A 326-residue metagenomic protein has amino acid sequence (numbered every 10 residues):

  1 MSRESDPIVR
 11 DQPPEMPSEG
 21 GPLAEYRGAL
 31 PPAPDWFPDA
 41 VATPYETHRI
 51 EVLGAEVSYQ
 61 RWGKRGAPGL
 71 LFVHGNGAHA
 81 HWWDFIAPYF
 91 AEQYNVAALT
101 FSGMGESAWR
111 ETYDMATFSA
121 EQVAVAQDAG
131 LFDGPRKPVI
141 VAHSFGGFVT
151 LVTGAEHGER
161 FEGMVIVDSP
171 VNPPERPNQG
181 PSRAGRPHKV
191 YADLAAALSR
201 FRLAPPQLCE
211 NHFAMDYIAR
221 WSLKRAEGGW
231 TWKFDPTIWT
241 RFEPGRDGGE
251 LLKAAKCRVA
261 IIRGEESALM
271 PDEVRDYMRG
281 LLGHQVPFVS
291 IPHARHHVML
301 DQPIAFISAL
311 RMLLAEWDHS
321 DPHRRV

Functional and structural regions predicted by a protein language model:
M1-L70, E92-N95, G130-G134, P287 (+1 more regions): Alpha/beta-hydrolase fold catalytic core
A40, I50-W62, A97-V141, S308: Active-site loop/oxyanion-hole signature of alpha/beta-hydrolase fold enzymes
A55-A108: Conserved HGGG/HGGXW glycine-rich cap/lid loop of the alpha/beta-hydrolase fold
A142, G146, T150: Gly/Ala-rich beta-loop-alpha elbow adjacent to hydrolase catalytic centers
L151-A155, F161-A195: Flexible "cap/lid" loop of the alpha/beta hydrolase fold
N178, A192-R246: Conserved alpha/beta-hydrolase catalytic His-Asp/Glu region
A254, R258-A294: Conserved loop-alpha-helix segment in the C-terminal half of the alpha/beta-hydrolase fold that carries the catalytic
I291-P303, I307: Catalytic histidine-centered segment of alpha/beta-hydrolase-like enzymes
